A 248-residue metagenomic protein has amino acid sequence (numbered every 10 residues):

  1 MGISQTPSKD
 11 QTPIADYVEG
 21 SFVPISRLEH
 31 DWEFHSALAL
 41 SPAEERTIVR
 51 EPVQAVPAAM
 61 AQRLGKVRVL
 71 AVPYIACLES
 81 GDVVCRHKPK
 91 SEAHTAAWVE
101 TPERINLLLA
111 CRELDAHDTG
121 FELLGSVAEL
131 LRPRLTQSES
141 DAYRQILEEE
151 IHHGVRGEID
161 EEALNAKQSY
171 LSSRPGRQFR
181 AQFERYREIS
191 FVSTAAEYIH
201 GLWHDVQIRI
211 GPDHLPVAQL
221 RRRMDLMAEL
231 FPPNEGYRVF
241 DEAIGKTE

Functional and structural regions predicted by a protein language model:
M1-G2, V23-R27, E122, S126: A cross-family signal for N-terminal binding/gating loops and helix N-caps that shape access to the active site
M1-I14, V18-V23, Q178-E248: Pan-zinc metallopeptidase signature
R27-A116: Auxiliary, metal-adjacent structural segments of Zn-dependent hydrolase domains
A39-R50, E113, H117, R185 (+3 more regions): Generic detection of long, well-ordered alpha-helical segments
A55, E150, L230: Residues that form generic nucleotide/phosphate-binding pockets
N106-L124, R180-F183: Short pre-active-site segment immediately N-terminal to the catalytic Zn-binding motif
H117-Q137: Active-site recognition of the HExxH zinc-binding catalytic motif
R134-H204: Post-HExxH zinc-binding segment in Zn-dependent metallohydrolases
